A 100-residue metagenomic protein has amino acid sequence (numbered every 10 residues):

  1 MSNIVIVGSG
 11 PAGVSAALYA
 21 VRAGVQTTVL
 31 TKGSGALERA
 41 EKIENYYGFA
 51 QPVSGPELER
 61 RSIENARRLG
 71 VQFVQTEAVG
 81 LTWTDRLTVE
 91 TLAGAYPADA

Functional and structural regions predicted by a protein language model:
S2, T91-A100: Core beta-strand elements of the Rossmann-like FAD/NAD(P) dinucleotide-binding domain in flavoenzyme oxidoreductases
S2-L69: Beta1-alpha1 glycine-rich phosphate/pyrophosphate-binding loop at the start of Rossmann-like nucleotide-binding domains
L37-E38, L81-W83, P97: Short active-site-adjacent helix-start/loop capping segments
K42, L69, D85-L87, G94: A generic structural signal for short beta-strands and their flanking turns/coil linkers
S62, E77-V79, A93: Short glycine-rich, polar/acidic loop-and-turn segments at beta strand-coil junctions
G70, A78-V79, A98: Mid-chain, well-packed structural core segment of small domains
V74-L87: A conserved short coil-to-beta-strand element within the FAD-binding core of flavoproteins
